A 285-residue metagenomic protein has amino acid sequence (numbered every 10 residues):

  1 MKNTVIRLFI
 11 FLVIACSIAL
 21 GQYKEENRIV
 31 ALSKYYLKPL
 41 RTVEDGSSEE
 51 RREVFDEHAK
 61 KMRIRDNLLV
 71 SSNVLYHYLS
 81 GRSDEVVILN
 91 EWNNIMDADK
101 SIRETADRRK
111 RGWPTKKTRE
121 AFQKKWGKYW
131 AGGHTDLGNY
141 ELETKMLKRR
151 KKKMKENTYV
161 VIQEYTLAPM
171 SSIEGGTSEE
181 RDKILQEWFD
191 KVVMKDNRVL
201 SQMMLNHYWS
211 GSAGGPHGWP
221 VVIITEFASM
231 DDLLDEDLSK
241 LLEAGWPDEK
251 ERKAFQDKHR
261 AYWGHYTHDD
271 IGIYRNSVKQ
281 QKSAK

Functional and structural regions predicted by a protein language model:
M1-K2: N-terminal hydrophobic targeting signals that begin at the initiator methionine
V5, F11-G21: Hydrophobic h-region of N-terminal signal peptides that target proteins for export in Gram-negative bacteria
V5-I10, T118, E251: N-terminal leader/targeting signatures
G21-W113, E120-W246, K253-K285: Short S/T/G/P-rich N-terminal loop/turn motif that feeds into the first structured element of a domain
